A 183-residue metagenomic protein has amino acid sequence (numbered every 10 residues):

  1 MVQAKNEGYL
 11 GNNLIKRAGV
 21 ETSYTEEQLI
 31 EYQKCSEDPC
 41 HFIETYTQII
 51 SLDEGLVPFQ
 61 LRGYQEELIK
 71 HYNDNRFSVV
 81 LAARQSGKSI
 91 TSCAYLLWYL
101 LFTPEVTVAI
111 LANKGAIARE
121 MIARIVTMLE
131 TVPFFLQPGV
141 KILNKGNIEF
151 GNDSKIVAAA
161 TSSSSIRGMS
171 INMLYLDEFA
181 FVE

Functional and structural regions predicted by a protein language model:
V2-E183: Phosphate/NTP-binding elements of NTP-utilizing enzymes
